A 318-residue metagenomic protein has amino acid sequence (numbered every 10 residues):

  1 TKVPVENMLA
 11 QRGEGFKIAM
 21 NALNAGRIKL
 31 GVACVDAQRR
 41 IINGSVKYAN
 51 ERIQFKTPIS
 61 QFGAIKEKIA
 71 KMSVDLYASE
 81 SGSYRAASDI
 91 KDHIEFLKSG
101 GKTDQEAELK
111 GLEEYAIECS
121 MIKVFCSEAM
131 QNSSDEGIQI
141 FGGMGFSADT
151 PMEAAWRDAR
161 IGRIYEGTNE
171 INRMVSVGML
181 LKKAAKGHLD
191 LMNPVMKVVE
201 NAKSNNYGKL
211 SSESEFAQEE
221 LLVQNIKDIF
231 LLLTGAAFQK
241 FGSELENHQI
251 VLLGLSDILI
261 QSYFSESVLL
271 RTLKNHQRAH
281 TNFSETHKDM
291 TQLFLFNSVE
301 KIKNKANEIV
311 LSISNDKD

Functional and structural regions predicted by a protein language model:
T1-E80, S120, G162-Y165, N169-N172 (+1 more regions): Glycine-rich beta->alpha junctions and the first turn(s) of the following alpha-helix
V5, E95, L109-N201, M290-D318: Alpha-helix capping/hinge segments and adjacent helical runs
Q38-S45, A86, C126, M130 (+6 more regions): Buried hydrophobic packing segments
V46, K68-Q105, I260-K274: Loop-to-helix element that buttresses phosphate recognition and phosphoryl-transfer chemistry
Y48-K56, A86-G100, I140, A237-E244 (+2 more regions): Secondary-structure edge/capping motif, primarily at the C-terminal ends of alpha-helices and the immediately following
G63-E67, K102-I117: Active-site-proximal beta-alpha loop/turn segments in soluble metabolic enzymes
M72-G82, A86-D89, H280-D316: Extended, well-ordered alpha-helical scaffold/bundle regions in very large, multi-domain proteins
A148, R173, E246-H248, Y263-V268 (+2 more regions): Extended hydrophobic-aromatic, low-complexity segments
